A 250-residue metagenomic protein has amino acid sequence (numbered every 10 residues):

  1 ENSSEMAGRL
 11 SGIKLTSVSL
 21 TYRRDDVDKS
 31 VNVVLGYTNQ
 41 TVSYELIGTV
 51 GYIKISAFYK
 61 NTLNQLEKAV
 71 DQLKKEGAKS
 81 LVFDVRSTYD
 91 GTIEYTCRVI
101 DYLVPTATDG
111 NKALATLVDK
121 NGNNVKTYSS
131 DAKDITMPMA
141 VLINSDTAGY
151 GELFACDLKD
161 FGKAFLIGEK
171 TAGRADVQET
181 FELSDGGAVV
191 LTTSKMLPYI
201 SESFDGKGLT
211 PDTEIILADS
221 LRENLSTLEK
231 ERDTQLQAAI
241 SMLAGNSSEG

Functional and structural regions predicted by a protein language model:
E1-E5, V82-D84, L166: Conserved PDZ fold ligand-binding element
N2-A78, D101, P105, Y128-S129 (+3 more regions): C-terminal, low-ordered peptide segments at domain boundaries
G12-K14, E45-I47, K75-E76, D131-T136 (+4 more regions): Extracellular/periplasmic catalytic domains that process cell-envelope and extracellular macromolecules
D28, N39, Y89-G149, A175-E182 (+1 more regions): Gly/Ser/Thr-rich loop/hinge elements
D28, T49-G51, E76-L81, D109-A113 (+3 more regions): Loop/turn elements at helix/coil->beta-strand transitions in domains of secreted/extracellular proteins
A78-G91: Short, glycine-/small-residue-enriched flexible loop/hinge segments at domain edges that mediate gating
D146-G149, F161-R174: Short, well-structured beta-strand/strand-turn elements
